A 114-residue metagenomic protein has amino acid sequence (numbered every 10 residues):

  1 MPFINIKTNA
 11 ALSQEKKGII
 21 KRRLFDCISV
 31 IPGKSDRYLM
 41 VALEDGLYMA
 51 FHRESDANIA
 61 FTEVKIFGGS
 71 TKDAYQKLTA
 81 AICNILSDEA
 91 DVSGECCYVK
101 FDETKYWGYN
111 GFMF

Functional and structural regions predicted by a protein language model:
M1-F114: Interaction-mediating elements
